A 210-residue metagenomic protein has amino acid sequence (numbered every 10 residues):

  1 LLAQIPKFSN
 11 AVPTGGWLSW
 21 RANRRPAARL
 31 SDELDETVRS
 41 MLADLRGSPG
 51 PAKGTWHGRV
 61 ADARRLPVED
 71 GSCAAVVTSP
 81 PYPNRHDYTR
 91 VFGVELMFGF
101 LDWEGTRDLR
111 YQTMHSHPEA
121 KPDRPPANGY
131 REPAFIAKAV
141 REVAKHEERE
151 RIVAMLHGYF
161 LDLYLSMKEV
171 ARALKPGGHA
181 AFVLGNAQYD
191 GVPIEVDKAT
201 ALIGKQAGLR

Functional and structural regions predicted by a protein language model:
L1-T78, P83-V91: SAM-dependent nucleic-acid methyltransferase catalytic core
L66, A187-D190: Short strand->helix junction
A75-V76, F92-M97, K198-T200: Glycine-rich, phosphate-binding/catalytic loops in enzymes
P83-E169: SAM-dependent methyltransferase catalytic-core segment centered on the flexible catalytic loop and adjoining short
L161, L165, Y189-R210: C-terminal catalytic and target-recognition region of SAM-dependent MTase-like enzymes, primarily methyltransferases
L174-P176: Helix-to-beta-strand junctions that scaffold the AdoMet/dcAdoMet cofactor pocket in Class I SAM-dependent enzymes
